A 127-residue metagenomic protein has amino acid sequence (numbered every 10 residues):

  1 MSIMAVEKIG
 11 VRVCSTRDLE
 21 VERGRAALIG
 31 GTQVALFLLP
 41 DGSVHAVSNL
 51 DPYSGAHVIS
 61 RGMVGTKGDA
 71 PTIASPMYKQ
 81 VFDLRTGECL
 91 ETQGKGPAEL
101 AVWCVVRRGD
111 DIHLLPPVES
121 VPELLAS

Functional and structural regions predicted by a protein language model:
M1-R12, T16-R17, V21, P117-S127: A boundary/linker detector
A26-S127: Rieske [2Fe-2S] iron-sulfur-binding domain
